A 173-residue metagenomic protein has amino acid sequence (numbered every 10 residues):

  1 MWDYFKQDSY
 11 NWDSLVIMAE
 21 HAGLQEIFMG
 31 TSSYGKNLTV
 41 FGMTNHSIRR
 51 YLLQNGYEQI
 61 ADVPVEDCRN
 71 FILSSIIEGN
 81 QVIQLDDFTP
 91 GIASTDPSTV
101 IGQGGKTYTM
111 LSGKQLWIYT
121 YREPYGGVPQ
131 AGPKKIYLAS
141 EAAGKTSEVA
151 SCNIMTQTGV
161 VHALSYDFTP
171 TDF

Functional and structural regions predicted by a protein language model:
M1-F173: Mature, structured domains of secreted/extracytosolic soluble proteins
